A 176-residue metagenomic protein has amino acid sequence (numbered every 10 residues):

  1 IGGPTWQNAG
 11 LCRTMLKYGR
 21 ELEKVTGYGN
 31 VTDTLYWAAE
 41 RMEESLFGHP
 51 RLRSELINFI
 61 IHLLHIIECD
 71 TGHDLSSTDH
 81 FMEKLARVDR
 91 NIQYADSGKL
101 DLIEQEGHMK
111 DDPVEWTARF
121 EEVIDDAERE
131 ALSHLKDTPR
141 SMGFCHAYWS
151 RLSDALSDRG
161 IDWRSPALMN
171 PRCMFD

Functional and structural regions predicted by a protein language model:
I1-D70: Alpha-helical protein-protein interaction scaffolds
L56, I60-L100, E104: Long, compositionally biased low-complexity segments enriched in polar/charged residues
Y94-D126: Basic, amphipathic alpha-helix used for nucleic-acid engagement in HTH/winged-helix/SANT-Myb modules and analogous
D137-T138: Feature detects long, helix-prone N-terminal segments enriched in hydrophobes
S141-D176: Amphipathic alpha-helical packing elements
